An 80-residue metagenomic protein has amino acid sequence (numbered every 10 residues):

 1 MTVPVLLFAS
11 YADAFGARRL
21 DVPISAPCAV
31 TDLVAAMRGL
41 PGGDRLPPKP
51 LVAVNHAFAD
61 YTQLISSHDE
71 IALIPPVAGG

Functional and structural regions predicted by a protein language model:
M1-G79: Ubiquitin-like/PB1-type beta-grasp interaction modules and other compact soluble beta-rich domains
